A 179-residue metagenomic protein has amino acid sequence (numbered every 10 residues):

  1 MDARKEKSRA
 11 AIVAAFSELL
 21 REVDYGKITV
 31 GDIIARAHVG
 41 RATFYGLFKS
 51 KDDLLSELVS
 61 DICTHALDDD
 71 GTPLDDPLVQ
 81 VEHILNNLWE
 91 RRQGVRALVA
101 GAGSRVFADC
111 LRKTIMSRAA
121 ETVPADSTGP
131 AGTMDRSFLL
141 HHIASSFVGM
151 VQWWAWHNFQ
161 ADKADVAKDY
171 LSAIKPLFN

Functional and structural regions predicted by a protein language model:
D2-K5, I33-L55, N87-E90, G94-L98 (+2 more regions): Basic/polar phosphate-binding segments, predominantly the helix-turn-helix DNA-binding elements of transcriptional
R4, S8, G103, F107 (+3 more regions): Conserved acidic
E6-S17, R21, G26-H38, Y45-G71 (+2 more regions): An amphipathic alpha-helix adjacent to DNA-recognition modules
F16, L58, I62, A66 (+4 more regions): Hydrophobic recognition helices of helix-based DNA-binding modules
D69-D70, V95-L98, V123-D126, W154 (+1 more regions): Secondary-structure edge/capping motif, primarily at the C-terminal ends of alpha-helices and the immediately following
D75-Q93, H141, G149, A164 (+1 more regions): Amphipathic alpha-helical segments that line or abut small-molecule/effector binding pockets and mediate allosteric
H83, S104-V148, N179: Amphipathic alpha-helical packing segments from all-alpha helical-bundle domains
S145, W153-N179: C-terminal peripheral helix-coil segments that are non-catalytic and often amphipathic
